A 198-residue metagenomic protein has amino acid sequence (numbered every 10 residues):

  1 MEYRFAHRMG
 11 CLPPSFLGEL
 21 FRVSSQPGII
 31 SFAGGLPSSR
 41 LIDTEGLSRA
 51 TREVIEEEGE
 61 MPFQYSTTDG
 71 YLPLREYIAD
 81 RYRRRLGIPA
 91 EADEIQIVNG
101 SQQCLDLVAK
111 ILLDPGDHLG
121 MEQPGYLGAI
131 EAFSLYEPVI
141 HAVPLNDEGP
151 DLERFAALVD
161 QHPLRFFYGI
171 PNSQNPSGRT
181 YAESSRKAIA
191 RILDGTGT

Functional and structural regions predicted by a protein language model:
M1-T68, D80, T198: N-terminal "arm"/small-domain region of PLP-dependent enzymes with the aminotransferase-like
E56, M61-G197: Conserved core of the PLP fold type I
